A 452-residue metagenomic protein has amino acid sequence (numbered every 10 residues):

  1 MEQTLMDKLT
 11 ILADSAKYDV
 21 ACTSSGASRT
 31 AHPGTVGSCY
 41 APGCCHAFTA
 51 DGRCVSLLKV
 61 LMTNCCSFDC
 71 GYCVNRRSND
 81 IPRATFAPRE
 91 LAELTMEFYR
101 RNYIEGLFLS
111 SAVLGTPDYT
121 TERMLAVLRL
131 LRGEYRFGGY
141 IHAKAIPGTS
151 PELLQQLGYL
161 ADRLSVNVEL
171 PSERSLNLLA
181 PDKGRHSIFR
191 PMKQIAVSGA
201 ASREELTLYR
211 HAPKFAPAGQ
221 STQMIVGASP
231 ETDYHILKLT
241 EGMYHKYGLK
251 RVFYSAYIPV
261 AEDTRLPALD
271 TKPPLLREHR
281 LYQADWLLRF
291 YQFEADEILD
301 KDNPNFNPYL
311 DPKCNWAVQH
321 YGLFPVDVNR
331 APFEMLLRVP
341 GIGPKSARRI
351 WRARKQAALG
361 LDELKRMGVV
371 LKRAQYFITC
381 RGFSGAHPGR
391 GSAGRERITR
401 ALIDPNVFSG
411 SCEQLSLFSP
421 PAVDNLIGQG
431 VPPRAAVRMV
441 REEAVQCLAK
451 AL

Functional and structural regions predicted by a protein language model:
M1, K214-A216, Y234-H245, L275-R277 (+3 more regions): Long C-terminal interaction/binding lobes of large macromolecular proteins
M1-C65, V370, I378, A386-L452: Flexible, acidic/Gly-rich N-terminal and inter-domain linker regions that tether and position cofactor-handling modules
M1-F68, Y72-T222, V226-P230, A261 (+1 more regions): Conserved Radical SAM active-site core
N177, F189-A196, G227-H235, E241 (+1 more regions): A structural motif corresponding to the C-terminal lobe/cap of the Radical SAM core domain
R265-L337, R373-A422, A451: Long, highly charged, low-complexity intrinsically disordered interaction regions that mediate electrostatic DNA/RNA
A353-R354: Residue-level signature of tetratricopeptide-repeat
